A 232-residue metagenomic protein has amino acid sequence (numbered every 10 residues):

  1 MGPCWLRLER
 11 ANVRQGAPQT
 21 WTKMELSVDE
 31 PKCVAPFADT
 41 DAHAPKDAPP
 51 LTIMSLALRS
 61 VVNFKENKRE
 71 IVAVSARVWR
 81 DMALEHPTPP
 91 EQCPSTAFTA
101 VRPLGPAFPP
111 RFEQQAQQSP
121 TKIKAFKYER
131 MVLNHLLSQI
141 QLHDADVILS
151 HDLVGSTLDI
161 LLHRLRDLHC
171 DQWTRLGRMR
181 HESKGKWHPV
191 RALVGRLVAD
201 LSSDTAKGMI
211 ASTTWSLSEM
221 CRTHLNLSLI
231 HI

Functional and structural regions predicted by a protein language model:
M1-I230: The two-metal-ion catalytic cores of nucleic-acid processing enzymes
